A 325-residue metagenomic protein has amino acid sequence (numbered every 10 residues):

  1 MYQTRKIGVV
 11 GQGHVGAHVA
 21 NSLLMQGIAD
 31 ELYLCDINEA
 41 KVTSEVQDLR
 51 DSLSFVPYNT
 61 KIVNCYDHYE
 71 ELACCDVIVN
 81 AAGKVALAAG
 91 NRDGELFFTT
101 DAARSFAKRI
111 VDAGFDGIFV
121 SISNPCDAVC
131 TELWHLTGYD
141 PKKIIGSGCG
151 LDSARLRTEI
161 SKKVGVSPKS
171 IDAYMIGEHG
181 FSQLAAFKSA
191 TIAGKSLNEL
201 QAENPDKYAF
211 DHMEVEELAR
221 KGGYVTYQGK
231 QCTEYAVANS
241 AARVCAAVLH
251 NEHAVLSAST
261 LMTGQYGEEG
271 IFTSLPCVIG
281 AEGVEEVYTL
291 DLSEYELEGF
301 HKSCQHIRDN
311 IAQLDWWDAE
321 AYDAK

Functional and structural regions predicted by a protein language model:
Q12-G13: Glycine-rich Rossmann-fold phosphate-binding loop(s) that bind the pyrophosphate of adenine dinucleotide cofactors
G16-A17: N-terminal Rossmann-fold NAD(P) dinucleotide-binding loop
L23: Aromatic pocket-lining residues of Rossmann-like dinucleotide-binding sites
I37-C75, A312-W316: Conserved N-terminal Rossmann-fold NAD(P) cofactor-binding segment
F55-I118: Rossmann-like NAD(P)-binding element
R92-R157: Rossmann-like NAD(P)(H) cofactor-binding subdomain of soluble oxidoreductases
T137-K143, D152-E294, E298-K325: C-terminal substrate-binding/catalytic lobe of Rossmann-fold NAD(P)-dependent dehydrogenases
